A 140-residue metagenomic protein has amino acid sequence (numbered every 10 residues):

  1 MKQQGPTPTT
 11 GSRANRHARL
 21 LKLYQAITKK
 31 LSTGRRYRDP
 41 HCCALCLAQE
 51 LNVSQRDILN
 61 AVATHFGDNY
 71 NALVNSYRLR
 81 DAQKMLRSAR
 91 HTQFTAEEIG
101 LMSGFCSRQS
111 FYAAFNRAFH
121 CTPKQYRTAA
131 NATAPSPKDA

Functional and structural regions predicted by a protein language model:
M1-R36, A44-L45, Q49-R56, N69 (+2 more regions): Alpha-helical bundle regulatory/interaction domains
L23-A26, N75-L79: Generic hydrophobic, amphipathic alpha-helix propensity
A63-T64, N75, N116-R117, T128: Residue-level detection of the helix-turn-helix DNA-binding "recognition helix"
G67, L79, H120: ATP/adenylate-binding site constellation spanning eukaryotic-like Ser/Thr protein kinases, ABC-transporter
F105, F115-N116: Conserved acetyl-CoA-binding loop of GNAT-fold acetyltransferases
